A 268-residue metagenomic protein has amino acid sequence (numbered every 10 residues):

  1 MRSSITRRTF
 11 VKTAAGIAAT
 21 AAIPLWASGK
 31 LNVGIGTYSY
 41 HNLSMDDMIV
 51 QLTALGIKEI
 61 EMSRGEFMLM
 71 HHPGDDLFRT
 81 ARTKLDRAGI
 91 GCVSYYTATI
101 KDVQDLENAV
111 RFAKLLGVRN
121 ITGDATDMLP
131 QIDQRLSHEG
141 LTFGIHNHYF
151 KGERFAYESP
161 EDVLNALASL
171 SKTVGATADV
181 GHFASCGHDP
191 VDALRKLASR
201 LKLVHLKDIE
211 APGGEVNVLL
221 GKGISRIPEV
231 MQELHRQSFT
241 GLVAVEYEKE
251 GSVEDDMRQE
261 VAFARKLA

Functional and structural regions predicted by a protein language model:
R2-N32, T37, H41-K58, L164-A178 (+1 more regions): Histidine-acidic metal/acid-base catalytic patches
A15, T20, D47-I49, K84 (+3 more regions): Active-site acidic/histidine proton-transfer and metal-coordination neighborhood in alpha/beta enzyme cores
S39-H41, R64-E66, A98-K101, D127 (+4 more regions): Active-site-proximal loop/turn and secondary-structure-junction residues that shape catalytic pockets, frequently
E61, S94, T122, G144 (+2 more regions): Conserved beta-strand positions in the central sheet of alpha/beta enzyme cores
M62-T80: Glycine-rich, proline-tolerant flexible connector loops at the mouths of alpha/beta enzymes
E66-M70, K151-R154, P212-N217: A short acidic, helix-capping loop that chelates divalent metal ions and anchors anionic groups
H71-D75, V103-A109, E254: Metal-dependent catalytic neighborhoods of phosphoester/phosphodiester hydrolases
